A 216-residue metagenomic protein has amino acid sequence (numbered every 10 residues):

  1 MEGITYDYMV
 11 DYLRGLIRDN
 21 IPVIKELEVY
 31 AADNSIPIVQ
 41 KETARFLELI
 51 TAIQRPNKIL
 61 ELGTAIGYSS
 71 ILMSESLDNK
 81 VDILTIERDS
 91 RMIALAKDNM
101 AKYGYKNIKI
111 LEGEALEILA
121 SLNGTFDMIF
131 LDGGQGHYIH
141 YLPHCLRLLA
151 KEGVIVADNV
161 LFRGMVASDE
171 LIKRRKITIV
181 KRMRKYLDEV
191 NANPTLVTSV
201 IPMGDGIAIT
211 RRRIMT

Functional and structural regions predicted by a protein language model:
M1-M128, G136-V156, V160-T216: A short alpha-helical cap/connector motif
G133: Conserved NAD(P)H cofactor-binding loop of Rossmann-fold oxidoreductase domains
